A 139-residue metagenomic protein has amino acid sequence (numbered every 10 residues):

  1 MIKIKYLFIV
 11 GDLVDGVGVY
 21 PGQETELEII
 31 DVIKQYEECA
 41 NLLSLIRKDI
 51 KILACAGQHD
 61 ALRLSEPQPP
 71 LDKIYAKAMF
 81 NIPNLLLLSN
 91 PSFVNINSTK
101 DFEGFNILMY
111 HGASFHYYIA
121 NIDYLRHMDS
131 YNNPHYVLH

Functional and structural regions predicted by a protein language model:
M1-H139: Extended recognition/assembly regions associated with phosphoester-bond processing machinery
